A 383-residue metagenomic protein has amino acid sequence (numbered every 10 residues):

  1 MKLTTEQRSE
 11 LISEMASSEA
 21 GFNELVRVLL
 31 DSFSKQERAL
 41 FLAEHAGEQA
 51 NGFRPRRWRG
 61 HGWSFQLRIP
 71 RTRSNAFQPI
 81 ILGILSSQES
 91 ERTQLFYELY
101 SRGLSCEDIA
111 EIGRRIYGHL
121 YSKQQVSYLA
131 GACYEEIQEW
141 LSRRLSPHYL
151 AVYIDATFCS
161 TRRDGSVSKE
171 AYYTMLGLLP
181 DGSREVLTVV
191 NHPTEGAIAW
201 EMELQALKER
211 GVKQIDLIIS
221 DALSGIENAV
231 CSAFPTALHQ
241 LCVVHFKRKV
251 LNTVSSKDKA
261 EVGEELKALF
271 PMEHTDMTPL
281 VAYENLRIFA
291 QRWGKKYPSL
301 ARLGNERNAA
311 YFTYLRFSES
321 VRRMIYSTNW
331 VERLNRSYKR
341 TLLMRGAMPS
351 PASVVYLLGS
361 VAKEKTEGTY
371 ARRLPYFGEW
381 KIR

Functional and structural regions predicted by a protein language model:
M1, T5-E10, E14, S18 (+5 more regions): Short, positively charged, Gly/Tyr-enriched micro-motifs that form contact patches at catalytic or ligand/partner
M1-L3, Q7, A268-R383: Acidic/histidine-rich catalytic cores and adjacent linkers of DNA breakage/strand-transfer/modification proteins
L25, L29-F33: Hydrophobic alpha-helical membrane-insertion signals
F41-I69: N-terminal juxtadomain amphipathic helix that follows a signal peptide/anchor or precedes a small N-terminal auxiliary
R68-R73, I80-L85, H119-L120, Y128-I219 (+5 more regions): RNase H-like nuclease fold core
E107, I198, E227-N228, N252 (+1 more regions): Alpha-helical elements of the RecA-like P-loop NTPase motor core of helicases
L217-S224, A229-K267: Conserved beta-strand -> loop -> alpha-helix junction used to position metal-binding or nucleic-acid-contacting
